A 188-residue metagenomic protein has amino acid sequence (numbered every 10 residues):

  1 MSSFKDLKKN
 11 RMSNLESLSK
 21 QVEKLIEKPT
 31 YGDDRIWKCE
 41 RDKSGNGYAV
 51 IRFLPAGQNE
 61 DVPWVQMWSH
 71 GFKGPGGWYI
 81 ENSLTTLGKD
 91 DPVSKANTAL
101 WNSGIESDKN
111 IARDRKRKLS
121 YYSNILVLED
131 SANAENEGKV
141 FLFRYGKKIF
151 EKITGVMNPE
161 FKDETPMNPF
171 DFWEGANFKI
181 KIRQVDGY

Functional and structural regions predicted by a protein language model:
S2-P169: OB-fold ssDNA-binding interfaces and closely related basic DNA-contact patches used across DNA replication/repair
K181-Y188: Short, charged beta-turn/beta-strand-edge "cap" motif at the junction between a beta-strand and an adjacent loop
